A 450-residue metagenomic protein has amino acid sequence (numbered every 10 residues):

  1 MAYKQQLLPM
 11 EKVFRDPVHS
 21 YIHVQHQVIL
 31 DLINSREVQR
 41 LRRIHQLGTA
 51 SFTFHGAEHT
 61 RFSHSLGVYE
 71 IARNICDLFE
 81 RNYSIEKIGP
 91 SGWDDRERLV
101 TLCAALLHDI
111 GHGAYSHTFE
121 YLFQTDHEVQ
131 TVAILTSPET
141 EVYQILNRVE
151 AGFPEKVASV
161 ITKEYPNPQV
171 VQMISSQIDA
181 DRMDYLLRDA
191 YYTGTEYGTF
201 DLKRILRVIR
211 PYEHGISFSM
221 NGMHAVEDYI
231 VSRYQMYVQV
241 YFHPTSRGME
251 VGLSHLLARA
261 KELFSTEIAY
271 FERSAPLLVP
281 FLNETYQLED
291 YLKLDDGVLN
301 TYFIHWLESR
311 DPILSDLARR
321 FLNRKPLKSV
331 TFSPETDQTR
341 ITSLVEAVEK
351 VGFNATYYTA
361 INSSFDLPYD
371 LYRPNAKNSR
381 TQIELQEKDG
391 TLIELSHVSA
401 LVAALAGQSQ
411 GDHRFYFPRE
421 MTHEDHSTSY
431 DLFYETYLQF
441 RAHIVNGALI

Functional and structural regions predicted by a protein language model:
M1-L102, A114-T118, L122-I450: Histidine-centered, transition-metal-coordinating active-site segments
L107, G111-H112: Short active-site segment of divalent metal-dependent hydrolases/proteases that encodes the spacing between
